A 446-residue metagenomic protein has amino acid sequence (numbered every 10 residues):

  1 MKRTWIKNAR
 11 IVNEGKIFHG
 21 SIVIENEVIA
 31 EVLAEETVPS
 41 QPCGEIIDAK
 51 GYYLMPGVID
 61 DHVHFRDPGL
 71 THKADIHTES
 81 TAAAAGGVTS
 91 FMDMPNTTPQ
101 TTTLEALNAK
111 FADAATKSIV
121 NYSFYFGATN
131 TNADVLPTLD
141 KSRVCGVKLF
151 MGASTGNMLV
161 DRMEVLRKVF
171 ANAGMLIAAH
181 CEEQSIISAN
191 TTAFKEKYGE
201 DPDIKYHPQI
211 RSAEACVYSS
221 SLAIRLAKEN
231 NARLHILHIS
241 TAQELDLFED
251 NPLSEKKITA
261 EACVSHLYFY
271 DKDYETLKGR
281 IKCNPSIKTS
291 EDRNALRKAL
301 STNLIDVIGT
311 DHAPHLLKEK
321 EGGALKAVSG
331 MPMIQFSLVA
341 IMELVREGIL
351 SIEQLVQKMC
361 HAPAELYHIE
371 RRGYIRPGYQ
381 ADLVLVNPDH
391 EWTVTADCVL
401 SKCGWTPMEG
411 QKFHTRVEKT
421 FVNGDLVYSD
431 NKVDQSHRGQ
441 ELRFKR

Functional and structural regions predicted by a protein language model:
M1-W5, R10-P56: Histidine-rich, glycine-flanked metal-binding segment
A9, G323, P377-R443: C-terminal cap of metal-dependent C-N hydrolases
A9, I22, E27, G51 (+16 more regions): Divalent metal-coordination and catalytic microenvironments
K50-K117: Metal-associated gating/positioning segment near the N- to mid-region
K73-S80, N130-L139, L222: Short, acidic/polar
A112-A128: A glycine-rich helix N-cap at a beta->alpha junction
D134-I308: Histidine/acidic residue-rich metal-binding segments in metalloenzymes
D201-L222, L226-N231, S301-I308, A313-D389: His/Asp/Glu-enriched, well-ordered alpha-helical/loop segment that forms or immediately abuts the divalent-metal
